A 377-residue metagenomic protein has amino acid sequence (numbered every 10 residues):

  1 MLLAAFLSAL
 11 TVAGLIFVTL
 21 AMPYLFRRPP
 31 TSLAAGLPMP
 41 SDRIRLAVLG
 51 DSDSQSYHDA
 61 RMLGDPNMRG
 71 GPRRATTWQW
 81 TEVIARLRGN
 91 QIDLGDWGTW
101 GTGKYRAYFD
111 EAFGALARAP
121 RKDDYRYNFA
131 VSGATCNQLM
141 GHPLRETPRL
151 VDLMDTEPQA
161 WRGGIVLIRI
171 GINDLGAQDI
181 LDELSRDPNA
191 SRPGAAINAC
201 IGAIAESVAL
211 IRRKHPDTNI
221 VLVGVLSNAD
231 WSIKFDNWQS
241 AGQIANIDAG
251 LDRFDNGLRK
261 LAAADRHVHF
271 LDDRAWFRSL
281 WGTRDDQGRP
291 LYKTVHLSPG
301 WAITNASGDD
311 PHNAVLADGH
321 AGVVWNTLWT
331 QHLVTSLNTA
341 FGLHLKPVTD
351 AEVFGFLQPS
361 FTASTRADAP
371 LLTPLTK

Functional and structural regions predicted by a protein language model:
L3-L20: Hydrophobic membrane-insertion alpha-helices, especially the h-region of bacterial N-terminal signal peptides
T31-L46, A115, H142-G164, S207-D217: Short amphipathic alpha-helices and their capping/turn segments at secondary-structure boundaries
R43-M62, P66-R69, A134-C136: Catalytic nucleophile-elbow at a beta strand-turn-alpha helix junction centered on a G-D-S/GDSL motif, marking
R45-Y57, E82, Y125-A130, G164-R169 (+4 more regions): Structural recognition of the beta-strand scaffold that forms the well-ordered cores of secreted hydrolase catalytic
Y57-R61, D96, L139-G141, A177-L181 (+2 more regions): Short, solvent-exposed loop/turn and secondary-structure capping segments
N67-G202, K346-T376: Conserved SGNH/GDSL esterase-like catalytic core that processes O-acyl groups on lipids and polysaccharides
R169-N173, D182-E183, V208-L251, L271-W281: Active-site segments of SGNH/GDSL-like serine hydrolases that catalyze O-acetyl group transfer/hydrolysis on lipids
I233-D248, R259-V324, Q331, T335-T339: Mobile gating loops/cap/lid regions near enzyme active sites that modulate substrate access
